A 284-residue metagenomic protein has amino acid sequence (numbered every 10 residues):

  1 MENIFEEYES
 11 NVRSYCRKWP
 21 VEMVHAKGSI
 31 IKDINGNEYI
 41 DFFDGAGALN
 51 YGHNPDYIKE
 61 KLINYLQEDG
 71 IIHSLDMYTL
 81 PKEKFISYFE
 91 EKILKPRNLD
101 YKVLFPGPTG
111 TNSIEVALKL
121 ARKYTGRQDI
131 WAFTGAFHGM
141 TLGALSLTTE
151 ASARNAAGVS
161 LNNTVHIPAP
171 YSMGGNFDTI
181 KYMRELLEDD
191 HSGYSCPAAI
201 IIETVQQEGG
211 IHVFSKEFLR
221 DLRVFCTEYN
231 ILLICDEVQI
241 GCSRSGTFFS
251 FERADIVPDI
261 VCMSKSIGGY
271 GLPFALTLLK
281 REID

Functional and structural regions predicted by a protein language model:
M1-D284: Conserved N-terminal phosphate-binding loop of PLP-dependent enzymes in the Aspartate aminotransferase
